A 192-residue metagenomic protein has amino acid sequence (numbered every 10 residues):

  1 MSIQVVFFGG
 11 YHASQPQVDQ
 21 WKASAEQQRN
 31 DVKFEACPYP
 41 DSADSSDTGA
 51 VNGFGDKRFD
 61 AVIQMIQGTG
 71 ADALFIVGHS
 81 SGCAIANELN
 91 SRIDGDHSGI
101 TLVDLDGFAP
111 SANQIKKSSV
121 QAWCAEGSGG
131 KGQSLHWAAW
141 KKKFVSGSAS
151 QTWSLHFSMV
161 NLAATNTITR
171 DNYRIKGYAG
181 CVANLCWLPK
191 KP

Functional and structural regions predicted by a protein language model:
M1-A71: Active-site catalytic motif of lipid deacylating hydrolases and related acyltransferases
V6-G10, H79, D106: The conserved beta1-alpha1 loop
R58, L105, I115: Catalytic phosphate/metal-binding cores of nucleic-acid and nucleotide-processing enzymes, i.e., regions that mediate
V77-G82, A86: Gly/Ala-rich beta-loop-alpha elbow adjacent to hydrolase catalytic centers
L89-I100: Conserved hydrolase catalytic core segment
V103-D106, A125: Alpha/beta-hydrolase-fold catalytic nucleophile elbow
Q114-P192: C-terminal catalytic-base region of ester-bond hydrolases, centering on the histidine of the charge-relay
